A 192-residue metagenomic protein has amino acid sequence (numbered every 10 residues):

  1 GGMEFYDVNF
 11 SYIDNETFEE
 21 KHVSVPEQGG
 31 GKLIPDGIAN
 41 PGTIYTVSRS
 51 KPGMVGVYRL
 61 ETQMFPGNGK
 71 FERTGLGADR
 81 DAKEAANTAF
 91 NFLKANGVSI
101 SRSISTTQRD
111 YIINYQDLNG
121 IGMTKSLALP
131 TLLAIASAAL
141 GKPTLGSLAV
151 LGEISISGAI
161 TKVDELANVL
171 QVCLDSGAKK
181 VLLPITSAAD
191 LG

Functional and structural regions predicted by a protein language model:
M3-G192: Peripheral, non-AAA+ core regions of ATP-driven protein-machinery
